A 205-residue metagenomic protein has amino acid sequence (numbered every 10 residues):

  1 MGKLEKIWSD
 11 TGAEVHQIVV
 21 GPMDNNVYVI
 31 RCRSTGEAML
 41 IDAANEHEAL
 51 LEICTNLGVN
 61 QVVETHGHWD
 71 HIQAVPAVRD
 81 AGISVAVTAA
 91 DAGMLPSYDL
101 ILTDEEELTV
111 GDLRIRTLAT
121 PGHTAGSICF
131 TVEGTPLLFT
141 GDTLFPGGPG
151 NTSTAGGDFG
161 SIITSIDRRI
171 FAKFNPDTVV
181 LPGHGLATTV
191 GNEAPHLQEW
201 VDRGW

Functional and structural regions predicted by a protein language model:
K3-L57, F130-G141: Conserved beta-strand hairpin/beta-sheet module of binuclear metal-dependent hydrolase folds, prominently
T11-A13, G111-R116, G126: Short beta-strand or tight-loop elements that sit immediately N-terminal to catalytic metal-binding acidic residues
I18-V20, D99, A119-P121: Short Gly/Pro-enriched turn/cap motifs at secondary-structure boundaries
D24, A38, N45-R116, P195-E199 (+1 more regions): Active-site HxH/HxHxD metal-binding segment of metal-dependent hydrolases
I30, D42, H66, V78 (+6 more regions): Divalent metal-coordination and catalytic microenvironments
C32, A90, L100-L108, L113 (+3 more regions): Conserved catalytic scaffold of divalent metal-dependent phosphoesterases
L40-I41, N60-H68, V85-T88, T120-G122 (+3 more regions): Active-site neighborhood of phospho(di)ester-bond hydrolases with catalytic His/Asp-centered motifs
R114, A125-W205: Metallo-beta-lactamase
